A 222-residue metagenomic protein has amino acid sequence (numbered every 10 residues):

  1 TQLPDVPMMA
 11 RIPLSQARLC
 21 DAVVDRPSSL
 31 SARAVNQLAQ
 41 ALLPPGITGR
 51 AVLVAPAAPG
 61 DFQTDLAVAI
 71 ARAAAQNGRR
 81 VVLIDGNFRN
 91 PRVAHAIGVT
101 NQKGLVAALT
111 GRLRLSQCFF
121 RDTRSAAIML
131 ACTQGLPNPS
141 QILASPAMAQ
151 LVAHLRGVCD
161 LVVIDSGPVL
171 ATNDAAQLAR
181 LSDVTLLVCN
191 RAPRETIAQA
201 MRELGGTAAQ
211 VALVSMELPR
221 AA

Functional and structural regions predicted by a protein language model:
T1-V68, R72-R80, G86-V106, S116 (+2 more regions): Short boundary/hinge segments that flank catalytic cores
L3-M8, D174-V188: Gly/Ser-rich helix-loop-strand patches that form or flank binding pockets for ribonucleotide-derived cofactors
R50, I128, D160, D183 (+1 more regions): Conserved acidic residues
L83, M129, I164, L186-L187 (+1 more regions): Structural beta-sheet core signal
I84, G104-T110, M129-L178: Switch II (G3) loop of P-loop NTPases
D122-I128: Beta-strand-turn-beta hairpins that frame and shape the catalytic cleft of phosphate-ester-processing enzymes
D165, V169-A171, S182-A198: Conserved Switch II/interswitch segment of TRAFAC-class P-loop GTPases
